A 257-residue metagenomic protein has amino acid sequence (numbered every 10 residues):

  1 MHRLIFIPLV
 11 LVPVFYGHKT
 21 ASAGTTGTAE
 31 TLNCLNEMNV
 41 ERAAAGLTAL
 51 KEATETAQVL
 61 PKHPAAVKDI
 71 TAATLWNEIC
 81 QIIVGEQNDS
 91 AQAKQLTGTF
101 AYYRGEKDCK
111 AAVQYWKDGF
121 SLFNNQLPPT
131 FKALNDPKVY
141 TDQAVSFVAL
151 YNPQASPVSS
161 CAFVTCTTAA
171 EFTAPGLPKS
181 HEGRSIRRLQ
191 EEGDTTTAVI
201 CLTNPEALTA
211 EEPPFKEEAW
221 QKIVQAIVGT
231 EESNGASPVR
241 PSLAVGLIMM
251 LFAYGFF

Functional and structural regions predicted by a protein language model:
M1, M38, M249-M250: Detector for methionine-enriched segments
H2-L4, L9-T28, A253-F257: N-terminal signal peptide
I7, V12, L60-H63, L127: Intrinsic-disorder/low-complexity coil detector
F15, T48, T56, T173-P175 (+1 more regions): General "foldedness" signal
H18-F100: Short, well-ordered surface patches within globular domains
T99-F257: Disulfide-stabilized extracellular recognition modules
